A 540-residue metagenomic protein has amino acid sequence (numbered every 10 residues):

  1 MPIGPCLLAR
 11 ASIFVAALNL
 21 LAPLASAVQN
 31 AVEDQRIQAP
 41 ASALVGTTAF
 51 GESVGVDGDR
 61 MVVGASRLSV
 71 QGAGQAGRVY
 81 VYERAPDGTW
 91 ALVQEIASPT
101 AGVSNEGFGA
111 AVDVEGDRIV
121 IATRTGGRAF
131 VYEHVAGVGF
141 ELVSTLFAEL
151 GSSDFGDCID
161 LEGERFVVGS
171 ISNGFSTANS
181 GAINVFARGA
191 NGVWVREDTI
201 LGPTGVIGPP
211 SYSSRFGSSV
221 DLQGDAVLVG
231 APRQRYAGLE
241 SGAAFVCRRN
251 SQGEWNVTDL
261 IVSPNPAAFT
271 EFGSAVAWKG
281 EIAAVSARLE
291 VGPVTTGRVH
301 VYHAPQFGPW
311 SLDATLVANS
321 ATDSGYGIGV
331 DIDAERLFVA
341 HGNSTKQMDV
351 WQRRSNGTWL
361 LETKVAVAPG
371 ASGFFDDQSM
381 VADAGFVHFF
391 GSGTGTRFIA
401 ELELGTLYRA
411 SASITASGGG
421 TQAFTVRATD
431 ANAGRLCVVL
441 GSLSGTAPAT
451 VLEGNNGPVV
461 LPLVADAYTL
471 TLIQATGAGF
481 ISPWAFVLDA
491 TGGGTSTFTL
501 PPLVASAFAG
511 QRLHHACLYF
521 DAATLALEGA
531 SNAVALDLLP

Functional and structural regions predicted by a protein language model:
M1-I13: Bacterial N-terminal signal peptides that target proteins for export
I3-P5, D157, Q223, V246 (+2 more regions): The N-terminal extracellular segments of secreted preproproteins, especially immediately downstream of signal
C6-L8, L21, F140, L289 (+8 more regions): Hydrophobic transmembrane signal anchors and adjacent membrane-proximal interface regions, especially in viral
R10-P23: Bacterial N-terminal signal peptides
I13, A27-N30, G529: A generic structural signal for short, non-catalytic loop/turn and secondary-structure boundary residues
S26-R409: Conserved beta-strand/short-helix segments that make up beta-rich extracellular adhesion/recognition modules
G405-P540: Residue-level hotspots within well-ordered secondary structure
